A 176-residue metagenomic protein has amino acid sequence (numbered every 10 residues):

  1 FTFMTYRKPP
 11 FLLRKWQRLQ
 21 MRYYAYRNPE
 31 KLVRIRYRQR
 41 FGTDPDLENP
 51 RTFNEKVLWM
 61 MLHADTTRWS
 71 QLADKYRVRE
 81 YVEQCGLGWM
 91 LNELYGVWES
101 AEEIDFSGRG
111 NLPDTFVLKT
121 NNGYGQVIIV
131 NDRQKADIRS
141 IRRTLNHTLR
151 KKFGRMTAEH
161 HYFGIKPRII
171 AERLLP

Functional and structural regions predicted by a protein language model:
F1-H63: Membrane-proximal basic amphipathic "stem/tether" segments
P45, W69-S70: A general boundary/transition motif marking the beginning of the first structured unit of a protein
M61-D65, Q71-L175: Active-site nucleotide/adenylate-binding loops and adjacent lid/helix of ATP-dependent enzymes
